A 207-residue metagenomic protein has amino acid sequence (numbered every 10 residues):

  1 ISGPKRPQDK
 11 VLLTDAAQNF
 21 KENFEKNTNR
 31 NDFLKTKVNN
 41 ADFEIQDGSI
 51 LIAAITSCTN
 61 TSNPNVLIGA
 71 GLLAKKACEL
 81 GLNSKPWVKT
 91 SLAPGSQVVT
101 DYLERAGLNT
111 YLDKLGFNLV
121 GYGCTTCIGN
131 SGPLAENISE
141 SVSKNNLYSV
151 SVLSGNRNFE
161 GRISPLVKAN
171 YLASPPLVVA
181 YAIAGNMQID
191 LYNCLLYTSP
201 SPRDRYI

Functional and structural regions predicted by a protein language model:
I1-S62, L72, C78-L82, L92-R105 (+2 more regions): Accessory "access/gating" subregions that flank catalytic or transport cores
S2-P4, Y102-L103, R162-P165, L191-Y192: Short conserved micro-motifs at the rims of enzyme active sites and ligand-binding pockets
Q8, D47-I50, W87-K89, K114 (+4 more regions): Active-site lining segments that contact anionic ligands and/or coordinate catalytic metals
F43-Q46, L82-K85, Y111, S141-N146 (+3 more regions): Solvent-exposed alpha-helices and their adjacent loops that cap or buttress functional pockets in soluble metabolic
I52-G69, C124, I163-M187: Conserved phosphate/anionic-ligand binding catalytic regions in large, soluble enzymes, centered on
L119-G123, Q188-L196: Acidic/polar loop patches that form or flank catalytic/metal-binding clefts of enzymes that bind anionic ligands
L153-R162: The feature captures the short pre-catalytic strand/loop hairpin that immediately precedes and shapes the active-site
Y197-I207: Single conserved hydrophobic/aromatic residue that forms the stacking wall/gate of nucleotide- or nucleobase-binding
